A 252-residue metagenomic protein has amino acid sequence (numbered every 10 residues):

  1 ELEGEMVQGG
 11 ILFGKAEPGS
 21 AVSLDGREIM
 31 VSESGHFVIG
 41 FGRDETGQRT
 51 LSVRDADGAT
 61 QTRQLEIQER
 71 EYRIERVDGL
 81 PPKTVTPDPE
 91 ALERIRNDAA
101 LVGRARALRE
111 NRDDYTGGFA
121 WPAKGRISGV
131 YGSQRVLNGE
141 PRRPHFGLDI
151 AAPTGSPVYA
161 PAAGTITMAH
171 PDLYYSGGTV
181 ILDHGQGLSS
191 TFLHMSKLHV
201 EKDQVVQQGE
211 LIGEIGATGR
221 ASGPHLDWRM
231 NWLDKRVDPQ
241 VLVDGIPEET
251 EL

Functional and structural regions predicted by a protein language model:
E1-R70: Ser/Thr-rich low-complexity repeats and stalk/linker segments
E5, K15, M30, A120 (+3 more regions): Residue-level "contact hotspot" at macromolecular interaction interfaces
L51, I127, I150, G164 (+3 more regions): Terminal peptide-recognition signature
Q64-S176: Surface-exposed, glycine-biased beta-strand/turn segments
V130, P153, A169, M195-L198 (+1 more regions): Residue-level recognition of beta-strand microenvironments
P157-M168, V200-I215: Short, well-structured beta-strand-loop connectors
P161-H199, P224, R229-M230: Zn2+-dependent peptidoglycan hydrolase active-site motif and core
G178-H184, L188, Q204-E251: Conserved, short, structured surface segments that act as functional micro-motifs
